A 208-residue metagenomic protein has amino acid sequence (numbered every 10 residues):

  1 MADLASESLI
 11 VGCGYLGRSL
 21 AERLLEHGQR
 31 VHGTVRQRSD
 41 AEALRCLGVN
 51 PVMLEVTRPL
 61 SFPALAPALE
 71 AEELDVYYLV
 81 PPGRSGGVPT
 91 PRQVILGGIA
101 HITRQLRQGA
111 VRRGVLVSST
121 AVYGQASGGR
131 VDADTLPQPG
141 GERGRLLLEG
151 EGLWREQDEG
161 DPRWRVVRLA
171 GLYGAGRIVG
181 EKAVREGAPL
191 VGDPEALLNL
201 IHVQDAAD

Functional and structural regions predicted by a protein language model:
S8-G12: Conserved N-terminal Rossmann-fold NAD(P)-binding element of oxidoreductases
C13-G14, L169: Glycine-rich Rossmann-fold phosphate-binding loop(s) that bind the pyrophosphate of adenine dinucleotide cofactors
G17-R18: N-terminal Rossmann-fold NAD(P) dinucleotide-binding loop
L47-E73: Conserved Rossmann-fold cofactor-binding substructure of NAD(P)-dependent oxidoreductases
E72-V115: NAD(P)-cofactor binding segment of oxidoreductase domains
A100-G140: Conserved Rossmann-fold NAD(P)-dependent oxidoreductase catalytic core, especially the SDR/UDP-sugar
S127-V166: Catalytic helix-loop patch of NAD(P)-dependent Rossmann-fold dehydrogenases
L172, I178-K182, V191-D208: Substrate-positioning beta->alpha
